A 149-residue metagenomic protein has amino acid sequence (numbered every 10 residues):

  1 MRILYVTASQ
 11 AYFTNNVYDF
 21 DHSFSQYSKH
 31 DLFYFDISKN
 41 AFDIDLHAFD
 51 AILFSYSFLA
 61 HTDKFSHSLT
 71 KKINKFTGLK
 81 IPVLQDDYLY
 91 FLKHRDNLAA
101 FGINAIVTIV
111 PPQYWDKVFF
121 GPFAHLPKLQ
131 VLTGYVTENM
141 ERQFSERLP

Functional and structural regions predicted by a protein language model:
I3-F123, N139-M140: Extended catalytic core of nucleotide-activated donor transferases of GT-like folds
A105-I106, H125-T133: Short hydrophobic/aromatic-enriched beta-strand-loop microsegments
Q130-Q143: Short beta-strand->alpha-helix junction loop in the catalytic core of nucleotide-activated group-transfer enzymes
R147-P149: Conserved donor-binding/catalytic core segment of Leloir-type glycosyltransferases
